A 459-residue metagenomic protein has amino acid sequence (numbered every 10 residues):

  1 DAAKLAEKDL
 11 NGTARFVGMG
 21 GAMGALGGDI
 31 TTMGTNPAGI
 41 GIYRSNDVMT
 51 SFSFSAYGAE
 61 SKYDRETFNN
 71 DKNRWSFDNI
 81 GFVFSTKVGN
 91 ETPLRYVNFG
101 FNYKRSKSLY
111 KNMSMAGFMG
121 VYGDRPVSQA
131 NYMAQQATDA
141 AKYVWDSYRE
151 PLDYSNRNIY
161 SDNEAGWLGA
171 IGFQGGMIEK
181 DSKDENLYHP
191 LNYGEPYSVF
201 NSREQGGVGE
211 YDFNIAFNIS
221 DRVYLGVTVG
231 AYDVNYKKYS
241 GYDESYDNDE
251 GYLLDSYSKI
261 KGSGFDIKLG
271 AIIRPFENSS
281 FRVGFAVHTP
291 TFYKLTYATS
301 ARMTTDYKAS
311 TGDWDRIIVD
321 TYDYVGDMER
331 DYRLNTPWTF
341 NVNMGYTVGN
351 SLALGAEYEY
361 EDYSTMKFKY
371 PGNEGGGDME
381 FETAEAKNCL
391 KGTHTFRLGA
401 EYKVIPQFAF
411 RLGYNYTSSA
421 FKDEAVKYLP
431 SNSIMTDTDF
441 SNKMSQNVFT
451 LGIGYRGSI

Functional and structural regions predicted by a protein language model:
D1-N11, F16, S85-I459: Outer-membrane beta-barrel porins/channels
A14, L26-T35, G41-G120, G206-G209: Outer-membrane beta-barrel translocator/receptor signature
